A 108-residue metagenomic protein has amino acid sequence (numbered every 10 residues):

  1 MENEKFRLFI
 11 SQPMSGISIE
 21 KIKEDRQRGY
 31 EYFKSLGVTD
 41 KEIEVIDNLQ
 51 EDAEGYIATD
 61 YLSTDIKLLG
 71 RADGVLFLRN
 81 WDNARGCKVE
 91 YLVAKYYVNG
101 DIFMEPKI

Functional and structural regions predicted by a protein language model:
M1-I108: Conserved catalytic or regulatory cores that recognize and/or transform ribose-phosphate-containing ligands
